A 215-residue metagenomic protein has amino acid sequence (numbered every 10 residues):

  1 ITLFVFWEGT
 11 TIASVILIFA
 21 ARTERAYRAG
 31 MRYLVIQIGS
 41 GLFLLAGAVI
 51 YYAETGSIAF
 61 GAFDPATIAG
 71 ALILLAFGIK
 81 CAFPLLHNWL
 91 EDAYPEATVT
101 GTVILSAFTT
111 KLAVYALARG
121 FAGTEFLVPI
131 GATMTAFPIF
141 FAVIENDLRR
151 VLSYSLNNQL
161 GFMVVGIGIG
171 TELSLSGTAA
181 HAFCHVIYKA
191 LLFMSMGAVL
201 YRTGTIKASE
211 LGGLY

Functional and structural regions predicted by a protein language model:
I1-T2, A13-Y215: Hydrophobic transmembrane alpha-helices and their helix-loop junctions in integral membrane proteins
